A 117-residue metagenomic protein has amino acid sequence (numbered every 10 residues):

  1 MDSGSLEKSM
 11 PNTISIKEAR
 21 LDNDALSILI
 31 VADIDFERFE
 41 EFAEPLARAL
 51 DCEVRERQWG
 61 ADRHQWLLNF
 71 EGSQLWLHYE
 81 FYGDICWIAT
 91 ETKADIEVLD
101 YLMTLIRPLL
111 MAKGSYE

Functional and structural regions predicted by a protein language model:
M1-M10, L50, R55-R57, K93 (+1 more regions): Acidic, proline/glycine-rich low-complexity IDRs
D2-W59: Negatively charged, low-complexity tracts enriched in Asp/Glu with abundant Ser/Thr
N23-D24, A61-H64, G83-D84: Short acidic/glycine-enriched loop/turn segments that link adjacent beta-strands
R48-W76: Amphipathic, interaction-prone secondary-structure segments
L67, S73-I106: Short, compact, well-ordered microdomains
